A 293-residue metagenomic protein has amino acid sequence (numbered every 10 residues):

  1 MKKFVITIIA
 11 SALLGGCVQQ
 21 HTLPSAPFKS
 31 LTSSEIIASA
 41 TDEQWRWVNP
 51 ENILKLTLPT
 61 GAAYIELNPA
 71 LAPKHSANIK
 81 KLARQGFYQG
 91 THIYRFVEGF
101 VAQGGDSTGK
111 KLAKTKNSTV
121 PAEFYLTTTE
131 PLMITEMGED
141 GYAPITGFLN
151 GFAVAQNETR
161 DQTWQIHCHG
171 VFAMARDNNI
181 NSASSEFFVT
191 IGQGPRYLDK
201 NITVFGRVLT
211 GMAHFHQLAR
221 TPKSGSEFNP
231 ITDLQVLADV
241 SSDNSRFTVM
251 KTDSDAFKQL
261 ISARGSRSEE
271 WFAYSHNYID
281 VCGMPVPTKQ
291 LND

Functional and structural regions predicted by a protein language model:
M1-F4: Positively charged n-region of N-terminal signal peptides that target proteins for export
T7-G15: Bacterial N-terminal signal peptides
C17-D293: Cyclophilin-like peptidyl-prolyl cis-trans isomerases
